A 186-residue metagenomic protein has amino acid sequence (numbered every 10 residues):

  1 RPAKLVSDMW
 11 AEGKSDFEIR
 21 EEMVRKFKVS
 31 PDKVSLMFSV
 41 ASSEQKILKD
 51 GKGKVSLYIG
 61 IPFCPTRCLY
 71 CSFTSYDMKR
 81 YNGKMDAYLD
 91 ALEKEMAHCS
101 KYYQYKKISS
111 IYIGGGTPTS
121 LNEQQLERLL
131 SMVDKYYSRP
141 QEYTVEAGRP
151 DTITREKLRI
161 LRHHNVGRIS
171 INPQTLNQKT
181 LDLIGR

Functional and structural regions predicted by a protein language model:
A11-Y58, Y105: N-terminal [4Fe-4S]-dependent radical SAM core
Y58-G60, G114-G115: Residues at the beta-strand->loop junction immediately N-terminal to the Walker
G60-S75: Local cysteine-cluster metal-coordination motifs and their immediate loop/turn environment, predominantly Fe-S cluster
S75-R186: Conserved non-cysteine loop/helix-boundary elements of the Radical SAM core domain that shape
